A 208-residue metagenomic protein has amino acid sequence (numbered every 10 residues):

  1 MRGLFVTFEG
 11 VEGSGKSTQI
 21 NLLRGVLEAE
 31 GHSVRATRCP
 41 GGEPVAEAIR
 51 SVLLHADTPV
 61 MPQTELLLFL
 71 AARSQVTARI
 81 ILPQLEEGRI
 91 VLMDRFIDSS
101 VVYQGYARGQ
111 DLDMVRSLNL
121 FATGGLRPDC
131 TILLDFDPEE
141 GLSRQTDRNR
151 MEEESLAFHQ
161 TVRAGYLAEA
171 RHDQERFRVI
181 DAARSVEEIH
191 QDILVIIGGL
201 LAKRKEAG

Functional and structural regions predicted by a protein language model:
R2-F5: Pre-Walker A (Motif I) flank of P-loop NTPase domains
F8: Hydrophobic anchor at the beta1->P-loop junction of P-loop NTPases
G13: Walker A (P-loop) phosphate-binding loop of P-loop NTPases
K16: Conserved lysine of the Walker
Q19: Hydrophobic positions on the alpha1 helix immediately C-terminal to the Walker A/P-loop
R24, E139-G208: NTP-dependent small-molecule kinase module
V26, E30-T123, D192: ATP-dependent small-molecule kinase phosphotransfer cores that center on conserved nucleotide phosphate-binding segments
R95, S100-A164: A glycine- and Lys/Arg-enriched "phosphate-lid" helix/loop adjacent to the NTP-binding pocket of small-molecule kinases
